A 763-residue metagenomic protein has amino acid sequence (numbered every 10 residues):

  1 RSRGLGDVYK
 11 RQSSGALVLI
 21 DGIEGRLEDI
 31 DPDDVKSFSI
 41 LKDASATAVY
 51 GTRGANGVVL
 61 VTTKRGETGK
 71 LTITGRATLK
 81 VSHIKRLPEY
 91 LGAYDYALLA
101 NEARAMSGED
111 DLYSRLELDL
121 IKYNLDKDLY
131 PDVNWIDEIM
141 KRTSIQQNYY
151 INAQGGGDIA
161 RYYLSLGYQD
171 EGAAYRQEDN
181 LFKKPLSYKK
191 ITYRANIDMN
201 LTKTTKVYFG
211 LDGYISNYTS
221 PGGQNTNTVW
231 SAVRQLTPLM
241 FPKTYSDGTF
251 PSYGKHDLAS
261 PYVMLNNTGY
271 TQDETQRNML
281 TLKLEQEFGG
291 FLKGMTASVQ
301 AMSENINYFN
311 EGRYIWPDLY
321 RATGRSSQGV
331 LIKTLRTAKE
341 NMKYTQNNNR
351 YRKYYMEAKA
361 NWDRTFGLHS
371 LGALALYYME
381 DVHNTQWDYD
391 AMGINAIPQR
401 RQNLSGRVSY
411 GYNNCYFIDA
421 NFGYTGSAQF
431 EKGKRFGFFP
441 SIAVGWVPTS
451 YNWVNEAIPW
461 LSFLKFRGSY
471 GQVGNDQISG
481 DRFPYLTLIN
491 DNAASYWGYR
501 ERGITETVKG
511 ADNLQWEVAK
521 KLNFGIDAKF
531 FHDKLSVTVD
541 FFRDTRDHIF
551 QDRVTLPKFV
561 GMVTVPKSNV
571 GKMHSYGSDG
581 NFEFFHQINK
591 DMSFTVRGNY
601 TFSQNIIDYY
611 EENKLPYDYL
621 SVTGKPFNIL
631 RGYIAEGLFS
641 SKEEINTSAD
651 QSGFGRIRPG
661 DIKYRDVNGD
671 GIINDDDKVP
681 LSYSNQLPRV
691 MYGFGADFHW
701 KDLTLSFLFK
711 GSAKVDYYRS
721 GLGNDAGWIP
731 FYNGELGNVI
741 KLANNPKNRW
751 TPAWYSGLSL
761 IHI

Functional and structural regions predicted by a protein language model:
R1-Y193, V207, F594, N668: Short, small/polar-rich motifs associated with maturation and membrane association, primarily at protein termini
G15, Q147, N196-T205, G210-I215 (+6 more regions): Extracellular/periplasmic, surface-exposed regions of secreted and cell-surface proteins
I20, L118-Q154, Y163-S165, Q169 (+7 more regions): Outer-membrane beta-barrel transmembrane strand signature
T74-D126, G223-Q224, G571, F585-Q686: Conserved small-residue
M106-L112, T237-T249, D257, V263 (+2 more regions): Extracytoplasmic gating/loop element in the C-terminal half of outer-membrane beta-barrel translocons and assembly
L319-Y320: Active-site-proximal polar cores
Y416, W700-S720: Glycine-rich phosphate/pyrophosphate-binding loops and their adjacent beta-strand/loop elements at enzyme active sites
V565-H574, L615-G632, L681-D697, D725-N738: C-terminal extracellular loops and terminal segments of Gram-negative outer membrane beta-barrel proteins
